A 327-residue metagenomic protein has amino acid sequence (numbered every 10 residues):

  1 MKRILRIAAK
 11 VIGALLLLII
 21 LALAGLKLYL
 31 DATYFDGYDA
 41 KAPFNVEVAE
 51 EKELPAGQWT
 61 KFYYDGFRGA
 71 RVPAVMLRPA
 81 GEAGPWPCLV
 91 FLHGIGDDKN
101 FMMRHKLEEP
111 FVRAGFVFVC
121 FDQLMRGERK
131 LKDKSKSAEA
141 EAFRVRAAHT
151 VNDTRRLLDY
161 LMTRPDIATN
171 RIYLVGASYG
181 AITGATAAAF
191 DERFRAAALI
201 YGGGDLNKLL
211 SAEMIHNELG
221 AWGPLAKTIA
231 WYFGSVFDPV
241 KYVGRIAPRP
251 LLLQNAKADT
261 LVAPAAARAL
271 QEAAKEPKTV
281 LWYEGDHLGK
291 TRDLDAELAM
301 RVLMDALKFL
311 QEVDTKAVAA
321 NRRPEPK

Functional and structural regions predicted by a protein language model:
A40-A83: N-terminal cap/lid segment of alpha/beta-hydrolase-fold proteins
A74, G84-G94: Short beta-strand element of the alpha/beta-hydrolase
I95-N152, L209-H216: Cap/lid segment of the alpha/beta-hydrolase catalytic domain
K136-S178: Gly/Ser-rich "nucleophile elbow"/oxyanion-hole loop immediately N-terminal to the catalytic nucleophile in hydrolases
A181-Y232, W282, R292: Hydrolase active-site cap/lid region
I246-A247, L252-N255, D259: Short beta-strand/loop motif that positions the catalytic acidic residue of the alpha/beta-hydrolase fold
T260-A266: Conserved alpha/beta-hydrolase "acid-adjacent" motif
R268, E272-K327: C-terminal catalytic histidine-bearing segment of alpha/beta-hydrolase fold enzymes
